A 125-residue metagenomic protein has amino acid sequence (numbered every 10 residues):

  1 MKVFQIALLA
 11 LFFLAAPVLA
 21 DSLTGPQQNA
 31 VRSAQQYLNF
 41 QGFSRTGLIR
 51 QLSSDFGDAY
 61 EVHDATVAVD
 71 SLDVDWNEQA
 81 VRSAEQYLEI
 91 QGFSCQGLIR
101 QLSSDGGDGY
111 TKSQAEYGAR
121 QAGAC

Functional and structural regions predicted by a protein language model:
K2-L9: Sec-dependent signal peptide recognition, specifically the positively charged N-region followed immediately by
A15-P17: N-terminal signal peptide c-region/cleavage motif recognized by signal peptidases
D21-C125: An alpha-helical, amphipathic repeat domain used for nucleic-acid recognition, typified by the mTERF helical solenoid
